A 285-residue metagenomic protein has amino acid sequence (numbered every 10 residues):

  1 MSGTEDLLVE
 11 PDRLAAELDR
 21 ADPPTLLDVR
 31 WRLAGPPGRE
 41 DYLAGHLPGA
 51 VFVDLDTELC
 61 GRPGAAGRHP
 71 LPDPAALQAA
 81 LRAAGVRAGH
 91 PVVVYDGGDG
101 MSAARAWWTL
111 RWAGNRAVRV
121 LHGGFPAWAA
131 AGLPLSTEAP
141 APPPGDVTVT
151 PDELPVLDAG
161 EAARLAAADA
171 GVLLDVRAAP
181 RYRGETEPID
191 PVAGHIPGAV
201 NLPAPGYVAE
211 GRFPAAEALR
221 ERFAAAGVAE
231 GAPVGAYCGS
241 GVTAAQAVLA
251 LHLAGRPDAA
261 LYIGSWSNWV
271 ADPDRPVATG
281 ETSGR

Functional and structural regions predicted by a protein language model:
M1-R285: Cytosolic catalytic domains that perform sulfur/thiol-centered chemistry
